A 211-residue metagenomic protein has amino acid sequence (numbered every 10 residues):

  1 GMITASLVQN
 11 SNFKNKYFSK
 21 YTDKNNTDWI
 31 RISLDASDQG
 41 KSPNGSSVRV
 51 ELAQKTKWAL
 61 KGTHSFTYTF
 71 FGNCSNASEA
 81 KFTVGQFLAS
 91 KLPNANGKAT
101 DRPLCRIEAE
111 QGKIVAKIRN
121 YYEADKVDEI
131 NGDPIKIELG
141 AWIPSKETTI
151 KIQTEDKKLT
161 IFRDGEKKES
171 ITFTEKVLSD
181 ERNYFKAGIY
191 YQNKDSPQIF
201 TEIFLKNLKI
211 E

Functional and structural regions predicted by a protein language model:
G1-Y17, R182-K186, E211: N-terminal entry module detector
V8-K117: Secretory/extracellular carbohydrate-interaction modules and structurally similar beta-sandwich "look-alikes"
A36-S46, K91-A99, Y121-I130, E169 (+1 more regions): Short, surface-exposed beta-strand/loop "edge" segments at domain boundaries and coil↔beta transitions
L60-G62, G140-P144, Q153: Short, contiguous, pocket-lining structural segments that sit at or immediately flank catalytic/ligand-binding sites
T63-S65, A77-K81, T172-E211: Ligand-recognition surfaces built from glycine- and aromatic
Y68, S145-T154, L159-I161: Short tryptophan-centered beta-strand motifs in secreted/extracellular beta-sheet-rich domains of glycan-recognition
A116-T149: Short, aromatic/His-centered strand-loop micro-motif at the edge of beta-sheets
F162-K167: Short strand-turn-strand beta-turns centered on an Asx-Gly dipeptide
